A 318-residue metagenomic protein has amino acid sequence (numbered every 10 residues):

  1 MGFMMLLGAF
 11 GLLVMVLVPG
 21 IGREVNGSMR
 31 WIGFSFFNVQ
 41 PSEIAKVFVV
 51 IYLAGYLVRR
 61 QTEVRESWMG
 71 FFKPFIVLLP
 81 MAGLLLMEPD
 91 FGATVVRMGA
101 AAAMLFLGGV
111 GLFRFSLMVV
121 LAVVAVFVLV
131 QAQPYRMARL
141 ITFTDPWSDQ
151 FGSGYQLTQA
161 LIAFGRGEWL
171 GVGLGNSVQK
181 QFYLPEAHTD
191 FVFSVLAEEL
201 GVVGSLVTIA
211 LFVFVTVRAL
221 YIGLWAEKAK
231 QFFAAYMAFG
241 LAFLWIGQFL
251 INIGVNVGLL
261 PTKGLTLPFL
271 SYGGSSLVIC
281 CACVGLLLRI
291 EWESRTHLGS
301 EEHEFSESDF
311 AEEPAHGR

Functional and structural regions predicted by a protein language model:
M1-Q156, S194-V255, A282-V284, E302-R318: Hydrophobic alpha-helical transmembrane segments of multi-pass inner membrane proteins, especially in bacterial systems
S35-A45, M87-P89, E168-V172, L265-I279: Glycine/serine-rich anion-binding loops at beta->alpha junctions that coordinate negatively charged ligand groups
D90-V95, V172-S177, A187-T189, L206 (+3 more regions): Transmembrane helix boundary and interhelical junction motifs in multipass membrane proteins
V96-R97, G175-K180, L211, N256-T266 (+1 more regions): Re-entrant/interfacial helical elements at transmembrane boundaries that shape and gate the permeation pathway
G154-G175: Extracytosolic (periplasmic/ER-lumenal) interhelical loops and adjacent juxtamembrane/interface segments of multi-pass
E168-L200, A226-K230: Long extracytoplasmic/lumenal interhelical loops at the membrane interface of multi-pass membrane proteins
V172-G173, V203-T208, V278, I290 (+1 more regions): Extended hydrophobic-aromatic, low-complexity segments
G258-H303: Transmembrane alpha-helices of multi-pass inner-membrane enzymes
